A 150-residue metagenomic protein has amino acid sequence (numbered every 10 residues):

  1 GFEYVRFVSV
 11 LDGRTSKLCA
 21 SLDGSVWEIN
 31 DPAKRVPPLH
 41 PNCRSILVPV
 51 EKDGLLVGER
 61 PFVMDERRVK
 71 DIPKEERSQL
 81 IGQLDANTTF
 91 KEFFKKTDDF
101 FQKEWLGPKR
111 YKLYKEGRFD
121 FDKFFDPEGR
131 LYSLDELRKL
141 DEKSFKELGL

Functional and structural regions predicted by a protein language model:
G1-L150: Activation/maturation switch segments at domain boundaries
